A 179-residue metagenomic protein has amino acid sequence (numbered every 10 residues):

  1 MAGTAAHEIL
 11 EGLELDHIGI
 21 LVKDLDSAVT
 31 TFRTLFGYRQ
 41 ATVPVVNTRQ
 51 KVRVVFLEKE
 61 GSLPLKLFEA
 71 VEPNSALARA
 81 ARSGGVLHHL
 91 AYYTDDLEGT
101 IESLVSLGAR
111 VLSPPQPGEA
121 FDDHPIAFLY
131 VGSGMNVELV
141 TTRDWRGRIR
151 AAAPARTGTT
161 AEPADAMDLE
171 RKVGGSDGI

Functional and structural regions predicted by a protein language model:
A2-E11, R53-E58, L65, Y92 (+1 more regions): Vicinal oxygen chelate
E14-K23, V55-E58, L77-S103, A127-Y130: Vicinal oxygen chelate
A28, R39-K59: Acidic (E/D-rich), amphipathic helical modules within compact regulatory domains
A28-R33, L104: Conserved active-site tyrosine of GNAT-family acetyltransferases
F36-V46, L107-Q116: Short secondary-structure junctions
V43, N74-A78, D123, R148: A short, acidic/glycine-rich surface segment
E60-A80: A contiguous binding-surface segment within folded domains or other stable secondary-structure elements
E72, L97, G118: Short Gly/Pro-enriched loop/turn and capping motifs at secondary-structure junctions
